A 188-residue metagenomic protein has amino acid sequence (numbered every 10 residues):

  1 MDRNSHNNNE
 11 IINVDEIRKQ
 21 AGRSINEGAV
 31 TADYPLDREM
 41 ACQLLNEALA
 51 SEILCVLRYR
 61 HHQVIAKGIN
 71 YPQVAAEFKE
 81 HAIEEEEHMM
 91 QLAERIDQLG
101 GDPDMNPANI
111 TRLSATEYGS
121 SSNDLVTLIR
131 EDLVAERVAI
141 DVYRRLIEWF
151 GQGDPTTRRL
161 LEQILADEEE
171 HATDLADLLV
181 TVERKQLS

Functional and structural regions predicted by a protein language model:
M1-S188: Iron-associated oxidoreductase/ferritin-like identity signal
